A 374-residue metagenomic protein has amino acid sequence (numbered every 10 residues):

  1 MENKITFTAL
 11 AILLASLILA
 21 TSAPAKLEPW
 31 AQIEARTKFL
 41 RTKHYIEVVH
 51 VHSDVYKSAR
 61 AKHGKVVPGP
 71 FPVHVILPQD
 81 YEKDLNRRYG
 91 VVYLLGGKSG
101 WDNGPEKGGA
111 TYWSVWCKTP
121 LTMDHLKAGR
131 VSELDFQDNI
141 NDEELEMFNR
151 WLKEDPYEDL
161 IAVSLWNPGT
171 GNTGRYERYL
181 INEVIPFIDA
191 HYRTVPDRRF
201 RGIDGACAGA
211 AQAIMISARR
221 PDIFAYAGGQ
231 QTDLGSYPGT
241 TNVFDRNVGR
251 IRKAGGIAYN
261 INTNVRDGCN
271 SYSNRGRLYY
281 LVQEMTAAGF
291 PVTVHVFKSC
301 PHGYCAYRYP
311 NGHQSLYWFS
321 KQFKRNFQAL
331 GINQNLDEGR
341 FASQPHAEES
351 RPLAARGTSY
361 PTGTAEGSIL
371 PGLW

Functional and structural regions predicted by a protein language model:
M1-A9: Bacterial N-terminal signal peptides that target proteins for export
A9-I18: Bacterial N-terminal signal peptides
A20-S22: N-terminal signal peptide c-region/cleavage motif recognized by signal peptidases
K26-G363, G367, G372-W374: Non-catalytic cap/lid and distal C-terminal segments of serine-dependent acyl enzymes
